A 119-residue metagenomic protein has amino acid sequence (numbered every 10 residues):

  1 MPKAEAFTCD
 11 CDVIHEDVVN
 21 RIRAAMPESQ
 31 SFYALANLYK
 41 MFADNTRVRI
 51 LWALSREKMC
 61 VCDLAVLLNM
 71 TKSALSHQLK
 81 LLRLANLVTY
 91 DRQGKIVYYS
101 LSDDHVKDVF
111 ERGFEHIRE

Functional and structural regions predicted by a protein language model:
M1-F42: N-terminal leader segment of winged-helix/HTH proteins
P27-S73, V97-D104: N-terminal helix-turn-helix DNA-binding core of bacterial DNA-binding proteins
E28, L87, E119: Hydrophobic patch in the ABC ATPase nucleotide-binding domain
V66, H77, R83-L84: Alpha-helical residues within the helix-turn-helix
R83-Q93, S100: Beta-hairpin "wing" of winged helix-turn-helix
S100-E119: Conserved segment of winged-helix/HTH DNA-binding domains
